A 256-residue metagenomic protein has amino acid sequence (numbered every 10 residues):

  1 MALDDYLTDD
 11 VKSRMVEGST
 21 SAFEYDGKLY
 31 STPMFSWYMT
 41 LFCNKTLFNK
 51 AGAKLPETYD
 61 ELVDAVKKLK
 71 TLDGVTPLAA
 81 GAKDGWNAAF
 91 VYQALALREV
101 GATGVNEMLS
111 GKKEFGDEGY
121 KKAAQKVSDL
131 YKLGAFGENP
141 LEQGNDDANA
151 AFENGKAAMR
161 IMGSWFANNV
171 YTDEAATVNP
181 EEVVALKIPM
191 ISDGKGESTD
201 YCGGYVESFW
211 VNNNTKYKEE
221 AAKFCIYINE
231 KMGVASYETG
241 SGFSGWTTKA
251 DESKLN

Functional and structural regions predicted by a protein language model:
M1-M15, A22, T46-E57, A150-A151 (+2 more regions): Extracytoplasmic "Venus flytrap"/periplasmic binding protein-like
M1-M39, V63, V91, G119 (+2 more regions): Hinge/lid segment of periplasmic solute-binding proteins
D4-M15, A82, E99-K122, D173-V178 (+2 more regions): Short, solvent-exposed loop/beta-turn-alpha elements that line the ligand-binding surface or hinge of extracytoplasmic
S19-L55, D60-V63, G81-M108, S128 (+1 more regions): Periplasmic solute-binding protein
K50-A51, L133, A175-S244: Extracytoplasmic/periplasmic substrate-recognition and gating elements
K50-K54, S128-Q143, K156, A176-E182: A local structural motif
Y59-D64, N139-E153: Short helix-initiation/N-cap motifs at beta->coil->alpha
V66-K68, L109-P140: Glycine-centered hinge/linker elements that transmit conformational signals in sensory and ligand-binding systems
